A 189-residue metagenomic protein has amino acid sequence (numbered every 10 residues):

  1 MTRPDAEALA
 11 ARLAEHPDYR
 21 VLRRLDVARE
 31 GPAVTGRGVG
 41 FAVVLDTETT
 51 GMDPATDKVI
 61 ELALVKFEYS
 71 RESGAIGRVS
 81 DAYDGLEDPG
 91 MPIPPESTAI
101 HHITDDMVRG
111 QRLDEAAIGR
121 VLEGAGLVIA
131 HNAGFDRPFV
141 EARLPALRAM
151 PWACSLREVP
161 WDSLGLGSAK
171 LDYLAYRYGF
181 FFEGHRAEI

Functional and structural regions predicted by a protein language model:
T2-W152, R157, L164-H185: Conserved non-catalytic scaffold segment of RNase H-like nuclease domains
